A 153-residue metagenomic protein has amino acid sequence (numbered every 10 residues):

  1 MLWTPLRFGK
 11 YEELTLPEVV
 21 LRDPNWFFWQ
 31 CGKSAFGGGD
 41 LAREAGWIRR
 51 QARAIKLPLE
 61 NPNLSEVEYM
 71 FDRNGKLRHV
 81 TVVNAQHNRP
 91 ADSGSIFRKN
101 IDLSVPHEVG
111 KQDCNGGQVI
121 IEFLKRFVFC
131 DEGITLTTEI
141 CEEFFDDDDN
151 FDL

Functional and structural regions predicted by a protein language model:
M1-L153: Accessory DNA-engaging acidic/polar modules
